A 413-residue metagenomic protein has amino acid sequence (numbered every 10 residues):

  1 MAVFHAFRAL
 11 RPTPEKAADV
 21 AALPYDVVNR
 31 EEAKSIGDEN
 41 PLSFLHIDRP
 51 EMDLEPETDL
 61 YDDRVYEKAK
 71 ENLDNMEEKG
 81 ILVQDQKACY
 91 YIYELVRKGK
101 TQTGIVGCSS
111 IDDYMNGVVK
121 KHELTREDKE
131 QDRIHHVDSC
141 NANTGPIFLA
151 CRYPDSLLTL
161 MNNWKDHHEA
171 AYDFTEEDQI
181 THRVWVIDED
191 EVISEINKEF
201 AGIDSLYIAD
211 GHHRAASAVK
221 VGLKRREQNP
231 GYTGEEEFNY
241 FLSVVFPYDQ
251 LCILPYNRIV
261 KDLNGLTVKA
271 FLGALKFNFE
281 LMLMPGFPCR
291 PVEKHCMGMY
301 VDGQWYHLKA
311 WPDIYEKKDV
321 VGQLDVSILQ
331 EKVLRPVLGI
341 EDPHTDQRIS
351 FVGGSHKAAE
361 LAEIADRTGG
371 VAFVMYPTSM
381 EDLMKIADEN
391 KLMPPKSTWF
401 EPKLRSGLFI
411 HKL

Functional and structural regions predicted by a protein language model:
M1-L413: Surface-exposed, charge/polar-rich loops and edge strands
